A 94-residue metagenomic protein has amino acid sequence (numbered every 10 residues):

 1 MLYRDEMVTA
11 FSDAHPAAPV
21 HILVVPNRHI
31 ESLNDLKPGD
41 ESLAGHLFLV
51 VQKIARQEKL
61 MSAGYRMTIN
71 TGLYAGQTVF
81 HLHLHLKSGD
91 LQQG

Functional and structural regions predicted by a protein language model:
M1-G94: HIT superfamily nucleotide-processing domains
